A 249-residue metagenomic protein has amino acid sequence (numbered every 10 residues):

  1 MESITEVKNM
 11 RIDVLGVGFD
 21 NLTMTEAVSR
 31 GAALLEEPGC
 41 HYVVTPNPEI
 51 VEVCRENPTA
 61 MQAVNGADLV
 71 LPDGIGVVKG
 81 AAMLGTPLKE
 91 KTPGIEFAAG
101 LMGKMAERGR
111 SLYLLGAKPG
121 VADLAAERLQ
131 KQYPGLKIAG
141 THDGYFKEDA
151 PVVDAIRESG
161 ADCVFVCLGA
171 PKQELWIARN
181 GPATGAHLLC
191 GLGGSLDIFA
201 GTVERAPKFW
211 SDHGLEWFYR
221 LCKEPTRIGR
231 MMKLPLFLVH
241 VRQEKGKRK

Functional and structural regions predicted by a protein language model:
E2-E90: N-terminal nucleotide/polyanion-binding subdomain common to many enzyme families
N47-I50, L168-Q173, S195-L196: Short glycine-rich anion-binding loops that position phosphate/pyrophosphate groups of nucleotides and phosphorylated
P58, Q62-G66, E174-G194: A short, gly/pro- and small-residue-rich
D68, A139, D162, H187: Conserved acidic residues
V78-A155, S159: Conserved beta-alpha
V78-A81, M105, R205-K249: A transmembrane-helix-recognition feature enriched in membrane-embedded lipid enzymes and envelope glyco-/phospholipid
G144-K147, A186-K223: Short, flexible loop segments at boundaries between secondary-structure elements
I156, G160-F165, A170, A186: Proline-aspartate-enriched helix->loop->beta-strand connector
